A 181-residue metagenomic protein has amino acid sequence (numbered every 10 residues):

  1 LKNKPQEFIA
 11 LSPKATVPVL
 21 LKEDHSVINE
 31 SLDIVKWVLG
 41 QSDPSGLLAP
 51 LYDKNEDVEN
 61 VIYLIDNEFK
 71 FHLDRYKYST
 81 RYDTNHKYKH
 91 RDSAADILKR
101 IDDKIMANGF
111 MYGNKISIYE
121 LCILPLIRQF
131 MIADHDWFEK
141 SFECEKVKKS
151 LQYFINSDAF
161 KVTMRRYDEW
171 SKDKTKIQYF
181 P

Functional and structural regions predicted by a protein language model:
L1-D96, M106-A107: GST-like domain detector, emphasizing the conserved glutathione-binding G-site in the N-terminal thioredoxin-like
S12-A15, L32, Y52, L73 (+5 more regions): Solvent-exposed, flexible loop/coil residues
V38, F130-M131, M164: Activation segment
Q41-S45, A133, S157: Phosphate/oxyanion-binding loops and surfaces in catalytic or ligand/nucleic-acid-binding neighborhoods
S45-G46, H135, K172-D173: A short hydrophobic/aromatic micro-motif that marks alpha-helical segments and, especially, helix-coil
A49-K54, K161-S171: Short, flexible loop/turn segments with low-complexity composition
D57-N156: GST-like fold's C-terminal all-alpha helical module
Y167-P181: Acidic/histidine-enriched, glycine/proline-rich intrinsically disordered or flexible terminal extensions
